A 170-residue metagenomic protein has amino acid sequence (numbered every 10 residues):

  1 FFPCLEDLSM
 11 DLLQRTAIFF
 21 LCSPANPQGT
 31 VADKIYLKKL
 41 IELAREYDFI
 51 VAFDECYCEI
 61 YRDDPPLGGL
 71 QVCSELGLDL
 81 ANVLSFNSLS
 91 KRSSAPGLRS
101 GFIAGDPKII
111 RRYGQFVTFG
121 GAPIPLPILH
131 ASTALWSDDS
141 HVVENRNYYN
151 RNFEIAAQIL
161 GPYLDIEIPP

Functional and structural regions predicted by a protein language model:
F1-P66, L70: Active-site phosphate-binding strand-loop segment of PLP-dependent enzymes
T16, L80-V83: Core-facing hydrophobic residues within beta-strands of well-ordered domains
E46-F49, S74-D79, K108, Y163-L164: Short helix-capping segments at alpha-helix termini
D54, P169-P170: Residue-level detector of family-conserved "landmark" positions at structurally sensitive sites
G68-V72, F102-I103: Short, hinge-like loop/turn segments at secondary-structure boundaries
N82-P169: PLP-dependent aminotransferase class I/II
